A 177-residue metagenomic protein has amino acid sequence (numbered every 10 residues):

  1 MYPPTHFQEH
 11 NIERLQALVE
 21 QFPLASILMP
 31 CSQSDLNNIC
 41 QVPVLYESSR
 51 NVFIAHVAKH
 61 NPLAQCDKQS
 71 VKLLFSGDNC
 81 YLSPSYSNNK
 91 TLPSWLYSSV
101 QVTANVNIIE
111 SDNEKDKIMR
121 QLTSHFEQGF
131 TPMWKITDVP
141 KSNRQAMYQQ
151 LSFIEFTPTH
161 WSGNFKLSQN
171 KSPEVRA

Functional and structural regions predicted by a protein language model:
M1-S26: Short, basic/aromatic recognition patches
Q16-L18, L63-Q65, R144-Q149: A general structural signal for short secondary-structure junctions and capping/turn motifs
F22-K59: Short beta-strand segments
P23, C40, S49-F53, D67-V71 (+2 more regions): A generic structural signal for short beta-strands and their flanking turns/coil linkers
Q33, A104, I154-F156: A residue-level signal for conserved active-site and pocket-lining positions in enzyme catalytic cores
L36, S94-S98, Y148: A generic structural micro-feature
K59-I118: Short, structured beta-strand-loop surface elements
I109-A177: C-terminal edge-of-domain segments
